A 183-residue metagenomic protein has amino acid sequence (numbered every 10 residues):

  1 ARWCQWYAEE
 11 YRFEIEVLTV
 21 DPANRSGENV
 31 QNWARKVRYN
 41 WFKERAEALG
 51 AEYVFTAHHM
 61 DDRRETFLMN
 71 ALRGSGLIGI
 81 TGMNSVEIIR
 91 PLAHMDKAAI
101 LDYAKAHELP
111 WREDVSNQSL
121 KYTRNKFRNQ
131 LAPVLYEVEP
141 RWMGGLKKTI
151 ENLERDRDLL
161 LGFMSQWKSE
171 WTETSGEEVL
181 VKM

Functional and structural regions predicted by a protein language model:
A1-P133: Core alpha/beta nucleotide-donor-binding catalytic domains of modification enzymes
V20-N24, V37, S85, K147-M183: AMP-forming adenylation/ATP pyrophosphatase catalytic core
G74, H107, V134-V138, L153-D156 (+1 more regions): Change "in soluble alpha/beta enzymes" to "in soluble alpha/beta proteins
P110-R112, R141-L146, L160: Short, structured loop/turn "capping" segments at alpha-beta junctions
N117-N125, M143-E154: Internal, active-site/partner-interface "lid" segment
N129-L146: Conserved anion/nucleotide-ligand pocket segment
